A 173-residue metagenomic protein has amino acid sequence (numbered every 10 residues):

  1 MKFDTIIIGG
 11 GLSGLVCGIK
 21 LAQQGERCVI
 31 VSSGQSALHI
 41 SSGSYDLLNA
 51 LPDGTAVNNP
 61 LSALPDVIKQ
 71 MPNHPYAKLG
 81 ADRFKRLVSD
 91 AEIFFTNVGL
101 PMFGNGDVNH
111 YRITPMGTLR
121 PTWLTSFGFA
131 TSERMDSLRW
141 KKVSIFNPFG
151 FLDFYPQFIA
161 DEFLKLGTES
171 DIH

Functional and structural regions predicted by a protein language model:
K2-F3, G25-R27, R139-K141, S170: Short coil/turn connectors at secondary-structure junctions
F3-I30: N-terminal Rossmann-like FAD-binding beta1-loop-alpha1 element of flavoenzymes
G10, S33, P148: Cofactor-binding loop segments of dinucleotide-utilizing enzymes, especially the Rossmann-like FAD- and NAD(P)+-binding
Q24, A50, Q70, L87-F94 (+2 more regions): Change "in soluble alpha/beta enzymes" to "in soluble alpha/beta proteins
V29-V31, L48, S144-F146: Hydrophobic/aromatic beta-strand patches that form the interior of the parallel beta-sheet core in alpha/beta enzyme
S33-P72: Conserved N-terminal glycine-rich FAD pyrophosphate-binding loop of Rossmann-like flavoproteins
S36, I40, P121-H173: Predominantly flavin-linked oxidoreductase catalytic cores and closely associated redox partners
H74-S144: Feature captures the FAD/FMN-dependent oxidoreductase FAD-binding
